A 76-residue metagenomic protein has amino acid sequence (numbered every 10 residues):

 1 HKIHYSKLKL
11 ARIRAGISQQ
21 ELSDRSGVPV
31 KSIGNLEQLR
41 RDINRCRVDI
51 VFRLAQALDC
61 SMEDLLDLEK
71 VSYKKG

Functional and structural regions predicted by a protein language model:
H1-R14: A short, Lys/Arg-rich alpha-helix, primarily the initiator
L8, L22-S23, I33-L36, L65: Conserved hydrophobic/aromatic packing and binding residues within compact polymer-binding modules
R12, S23, A55: The alpha-helix within a helix-turn-helix
G16, R40-Q56: Short, basic-rich loop-to-helix N-cap that marks the start of a DNA-contacting helix
S18, P29-S32, R47, S61: Short coil turns linking two alpha-helices in DNA-binding domains
G27-N44: Recognition helix of helix-turn-helix/homeodomain-like DNA-binding domains that insert into the DNA major groove
N44, Q56, D64-G76: Short, charged recognition helix plus adjacent turn of helix-turn-helix-like nucleic-acid-binding domains
